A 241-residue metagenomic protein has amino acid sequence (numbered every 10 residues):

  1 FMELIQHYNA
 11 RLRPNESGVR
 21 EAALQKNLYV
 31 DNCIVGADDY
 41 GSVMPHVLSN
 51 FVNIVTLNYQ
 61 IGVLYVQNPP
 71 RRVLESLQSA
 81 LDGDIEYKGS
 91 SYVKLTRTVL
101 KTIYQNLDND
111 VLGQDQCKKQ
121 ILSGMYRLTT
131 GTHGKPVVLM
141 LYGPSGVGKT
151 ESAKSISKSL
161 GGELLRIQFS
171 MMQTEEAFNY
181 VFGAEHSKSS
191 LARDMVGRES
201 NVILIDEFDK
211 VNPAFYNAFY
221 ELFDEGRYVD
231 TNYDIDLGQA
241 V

Functional and structural regions predicted by a protein language model:
F1-A23: Extended, compositionally biased accessory segments flanking or bridging domains
F1-M2, H133-I167: Walker A/P-loop
A22-A23, N27-L48, E199-D224: Conserved AAA+/SF3 P-loop NTPase catalytic/coupling segment centered on the Walker-B
A22-Q25, L57-I61, V196-R198, T231-V241: AAA+/SF3 P-loop NTPase mechanochemical coupling elements
T56-T96: Interdomain "pre-motor" coupling segment immediately N-terminal to P-loop NTPase/helicase cores
R97-V138: Pre-Walker A (pre-P-loop) alpha-helix and adjacent loop at the N terminus of AAA/AAA+ ATPase modules, a conserved
T129-P136, S189-D194, E225-Q239: Conserved Walker
S159-S187: AAA+/P-loop NTPase substrate/partner-engagement loops
